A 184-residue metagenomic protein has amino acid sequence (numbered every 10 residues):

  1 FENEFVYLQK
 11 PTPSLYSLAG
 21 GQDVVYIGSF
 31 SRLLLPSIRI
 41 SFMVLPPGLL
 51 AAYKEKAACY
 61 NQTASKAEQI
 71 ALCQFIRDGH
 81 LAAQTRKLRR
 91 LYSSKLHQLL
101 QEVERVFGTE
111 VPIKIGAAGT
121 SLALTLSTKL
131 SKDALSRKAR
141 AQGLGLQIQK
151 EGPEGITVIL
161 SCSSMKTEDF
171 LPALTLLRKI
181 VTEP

Functional and structural regions predicted by a protein language model:
F1-S14: Conserved PLP phosphate-binding loop immediately N-terminal to the Schiff-base lysine helix in PLP-dependent enzymes
L15-G20, R105: Short, conserved catalytic or adaptor-binding loops enriched in Gly and charged residues
G20-R90: Conserved core segment of the aminotransferase class I/II
V24, V111, L144: Short, conserved active-site loop motifs that form the nucleotide-linked donor/cofactor pocket
L45, A123-T128, G145-T175, I180: Conserved PLP-binding active-site segment of the aspartate aminotransferase-like
T63-Q69, K95, T120-L144: Conserved N-terminal glycine/acidic-rich loop preference
C73, R89-L100, V111-T125, L135 (+1 more regions): Conserved glycine-rich beta-strand-loop-beta hairpin in the small C-terminal domain of fold type I
